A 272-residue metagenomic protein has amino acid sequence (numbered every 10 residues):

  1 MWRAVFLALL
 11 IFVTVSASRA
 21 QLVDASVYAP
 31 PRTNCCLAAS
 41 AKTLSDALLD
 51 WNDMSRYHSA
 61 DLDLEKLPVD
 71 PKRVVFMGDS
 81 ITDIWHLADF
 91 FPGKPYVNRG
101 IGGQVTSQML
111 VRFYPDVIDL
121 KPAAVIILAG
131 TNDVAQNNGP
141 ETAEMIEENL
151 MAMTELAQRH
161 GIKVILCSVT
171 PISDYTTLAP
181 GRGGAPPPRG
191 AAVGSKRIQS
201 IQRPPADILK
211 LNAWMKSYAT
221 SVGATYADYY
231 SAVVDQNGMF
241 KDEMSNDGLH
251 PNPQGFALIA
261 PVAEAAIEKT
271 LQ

Functional and structural regions predicted by a protein language model:
M1-V75, D83, L87, L120 (+4 more regions): N-terminal secretory targeting modules
R56-D63, S107-F113, M244: N-terminal post-signal-peptidase region of extra-cytosolic proteins
V75-M77, V97: Conserved beta-strand elements of the Class I
M77-G78, C167: Short hydrophobic segments within beta-strands
S80, I101, T131-N132: Active-site metal-binding loops of divalent metal-dependent hydrolases
T82-A88, V105-Q108: Short, solvent-exposed loop/turn elements at domain surfaces
D89-P95, L110-Q272: Alpha-helical cap/lid subdomain in secreted, periplasmic, or secretory-pathway luminal O-acyl-processing enzymes
P95-Q108: A short beta-strand-loop structural module common to alpha/beta enzyme folds
